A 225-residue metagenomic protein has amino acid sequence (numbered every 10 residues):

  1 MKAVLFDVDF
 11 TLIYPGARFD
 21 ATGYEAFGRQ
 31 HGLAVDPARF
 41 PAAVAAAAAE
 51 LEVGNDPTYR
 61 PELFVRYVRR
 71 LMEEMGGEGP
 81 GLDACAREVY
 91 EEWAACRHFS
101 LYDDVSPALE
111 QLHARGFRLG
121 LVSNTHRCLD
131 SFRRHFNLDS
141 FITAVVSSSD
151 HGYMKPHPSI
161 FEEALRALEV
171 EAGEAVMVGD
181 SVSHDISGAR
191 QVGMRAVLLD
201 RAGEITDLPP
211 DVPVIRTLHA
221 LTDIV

Functional and structural regions predicted by a protein language model:
M1-D103, R115: N-terminal helical cap/lid subdomain that shapes the substrate entry/recognition surface in HAD-like hydrolases
M1-V4, Y14-P15, R29, A34-A38 (+4 more regions): Asp-based, Mg2+/Mn2+-dependent phosphohydrolase catalytic module
